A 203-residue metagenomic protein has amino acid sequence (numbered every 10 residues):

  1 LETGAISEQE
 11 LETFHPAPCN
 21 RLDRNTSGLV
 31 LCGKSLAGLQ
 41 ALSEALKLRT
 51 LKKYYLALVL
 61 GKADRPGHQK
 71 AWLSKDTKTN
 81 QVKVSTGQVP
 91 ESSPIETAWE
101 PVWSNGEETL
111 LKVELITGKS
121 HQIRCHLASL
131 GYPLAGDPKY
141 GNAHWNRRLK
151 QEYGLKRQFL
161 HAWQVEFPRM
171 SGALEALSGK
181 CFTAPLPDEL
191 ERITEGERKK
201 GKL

Functional and structural regions predicted by a protein language model:
L1-L203: RNA pseudouridine synthases
